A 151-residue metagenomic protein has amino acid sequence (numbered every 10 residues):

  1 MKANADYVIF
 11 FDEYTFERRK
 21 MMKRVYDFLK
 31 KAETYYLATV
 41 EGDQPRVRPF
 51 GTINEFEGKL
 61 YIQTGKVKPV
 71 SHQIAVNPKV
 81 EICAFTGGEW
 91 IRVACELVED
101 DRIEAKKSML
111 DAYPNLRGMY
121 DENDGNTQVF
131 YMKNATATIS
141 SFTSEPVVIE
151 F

Functional and structural regions predicted by a protein language model:
N4-M21: Short, Lys/Arg-enriched N-terminal segments with co-localized hydrophobic residues within the first ~10-30 amino acids
D27-E41, V80-I82: A short, Trp-centered hydrophobic/proline-enriched beta-strand micro-motif
I53-G88: A short mixed-secondary-structure module that forms the rim of ligand-binding clefts
R92-F151: Charged, gly/pro-rich active-site loop segments
